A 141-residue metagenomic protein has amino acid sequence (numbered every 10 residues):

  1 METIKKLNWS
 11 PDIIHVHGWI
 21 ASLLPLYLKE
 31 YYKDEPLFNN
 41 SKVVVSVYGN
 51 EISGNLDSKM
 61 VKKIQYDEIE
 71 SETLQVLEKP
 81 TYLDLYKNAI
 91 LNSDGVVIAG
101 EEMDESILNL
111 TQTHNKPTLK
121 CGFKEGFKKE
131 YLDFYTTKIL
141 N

Functional and structural regions predicted by a protein language model:
M1-N141: Catalytic cores of nucleotide-sugar-dependent glycosyltransferases that transfer UDP/GDP/TDP-activated
